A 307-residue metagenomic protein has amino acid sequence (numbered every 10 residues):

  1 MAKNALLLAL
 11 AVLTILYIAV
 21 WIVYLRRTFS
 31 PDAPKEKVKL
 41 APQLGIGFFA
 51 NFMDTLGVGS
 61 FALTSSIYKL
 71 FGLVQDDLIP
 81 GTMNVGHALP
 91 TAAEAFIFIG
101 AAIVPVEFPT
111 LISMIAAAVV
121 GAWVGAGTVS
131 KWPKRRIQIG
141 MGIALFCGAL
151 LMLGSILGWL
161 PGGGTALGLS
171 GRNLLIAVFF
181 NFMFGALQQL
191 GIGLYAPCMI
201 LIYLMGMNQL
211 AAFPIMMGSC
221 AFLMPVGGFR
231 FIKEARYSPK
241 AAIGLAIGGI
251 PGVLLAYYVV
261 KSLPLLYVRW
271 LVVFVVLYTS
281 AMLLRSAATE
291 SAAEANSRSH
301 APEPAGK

Functional and structural regions predicted by a protein language model:
M1-A50, I99-L190, Y203-L204, Q209 (+1 more regions): Juxtamembrane transmembrane-helix boundary motif
L56-S65, L190-M199: Transmembrane helix boundary and interhelical junction motifs in multipass membrane proteins
V58-F61, P90-F98, G125, G227-R230 (+1 more regions): Alpha-helical transmembrane segments and their lipid-water interface positions in multi-pass membrane proteins
L63, W123-V124, P197, F229 (+1 more regions): Residue-level hotspots within transmembrane alpha-helices of multi-pass secondary transporters
K69, M199-G206: Short amphipathic helix-loop junctions that connect adjacent transmembrane helices in Major Facilitator Superfamily/SLC
G72-V85, P109, G206-M217, K240: Membrane-interface alpha-helices at helix entry/exit sites of multi-pass transporters
G81-I97, S219-P225, P251-G252: Membrane-embedded alpha-helical segments of transport systems, primarily multispan ion/solute transporters
